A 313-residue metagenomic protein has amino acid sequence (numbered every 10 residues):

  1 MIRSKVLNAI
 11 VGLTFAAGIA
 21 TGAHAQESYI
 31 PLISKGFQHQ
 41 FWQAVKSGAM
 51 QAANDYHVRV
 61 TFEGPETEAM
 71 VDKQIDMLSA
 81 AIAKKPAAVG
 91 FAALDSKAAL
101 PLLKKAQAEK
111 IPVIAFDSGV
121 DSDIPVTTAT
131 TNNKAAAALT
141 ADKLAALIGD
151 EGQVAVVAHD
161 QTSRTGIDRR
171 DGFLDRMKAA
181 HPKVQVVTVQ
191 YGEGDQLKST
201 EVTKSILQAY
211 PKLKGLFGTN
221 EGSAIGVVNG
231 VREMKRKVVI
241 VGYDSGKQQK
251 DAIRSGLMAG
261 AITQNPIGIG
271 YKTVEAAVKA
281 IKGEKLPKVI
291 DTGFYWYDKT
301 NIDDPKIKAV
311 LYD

Functional and structural regions predicted by a protein language model:
M1-R3, G18: Intrinsic disorder/low-complexity detector
R3, N8, A23-D313: A residue-level marker of the well-folded mature domains of exported/periplasmic proteins
I10-G18: Bacterial N-terminal signal peptides
